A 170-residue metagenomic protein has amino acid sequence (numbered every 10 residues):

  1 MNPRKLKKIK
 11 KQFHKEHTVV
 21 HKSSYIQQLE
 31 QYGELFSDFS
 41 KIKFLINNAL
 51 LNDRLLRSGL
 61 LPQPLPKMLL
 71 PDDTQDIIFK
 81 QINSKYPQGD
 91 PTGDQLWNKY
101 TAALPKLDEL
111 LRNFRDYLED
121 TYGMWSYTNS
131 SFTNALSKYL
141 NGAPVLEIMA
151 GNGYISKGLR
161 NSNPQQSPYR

Functional and structural regions predicted by a protein language model:
M1-T128: N-terminal accessory regions of S-adenosyl-L-methionine
M124-N141: A short, well-structured juxtamembrane/interface segment
G142-G151: Conserved class I S-adenosyl-L-methionine
A143, P164-Q165: A structural micro-motif
N152-P164: Conserved SAM-binding loop of SAM-dependent methyltransferases across substrates and taxa, primarily the Class I
Q166-R170: Adenosine-cofactor binding site in Rossmann-like domains, unifying the SAM/SAH pocket of S-adenosylmethionine-dependent
